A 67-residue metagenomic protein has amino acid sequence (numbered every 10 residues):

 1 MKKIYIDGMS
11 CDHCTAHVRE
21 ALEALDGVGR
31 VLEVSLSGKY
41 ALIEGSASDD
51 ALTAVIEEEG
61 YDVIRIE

Functional and structural regions predicted by a protein language model:
M1-M9: Short glycine-/aliphatic-rich beta-strand segments at the starts of folded cytosolic domains
K3, V31-E33: Residues at or immediately flanking beta-strands
Y5, H13, Y61-D62: Aromatic side chains
G8, A41-L42: A generic secondary-structure micro-motif detector that highlights 1-2 residue hydrophobic/ambivalent hotspots embedded
M9-V18: Short, thiol/selenol-centered motifs that function as redox-active sites or metal-ligating centers
E20-A24, V28-R30, L42-E67: C-terminal structural segments of small proteins and small subunits
V34-K39: Short Gly/Ser/Thr- and Asp/Glu-enriched loop/turn motifs at secondary-structure junctions
